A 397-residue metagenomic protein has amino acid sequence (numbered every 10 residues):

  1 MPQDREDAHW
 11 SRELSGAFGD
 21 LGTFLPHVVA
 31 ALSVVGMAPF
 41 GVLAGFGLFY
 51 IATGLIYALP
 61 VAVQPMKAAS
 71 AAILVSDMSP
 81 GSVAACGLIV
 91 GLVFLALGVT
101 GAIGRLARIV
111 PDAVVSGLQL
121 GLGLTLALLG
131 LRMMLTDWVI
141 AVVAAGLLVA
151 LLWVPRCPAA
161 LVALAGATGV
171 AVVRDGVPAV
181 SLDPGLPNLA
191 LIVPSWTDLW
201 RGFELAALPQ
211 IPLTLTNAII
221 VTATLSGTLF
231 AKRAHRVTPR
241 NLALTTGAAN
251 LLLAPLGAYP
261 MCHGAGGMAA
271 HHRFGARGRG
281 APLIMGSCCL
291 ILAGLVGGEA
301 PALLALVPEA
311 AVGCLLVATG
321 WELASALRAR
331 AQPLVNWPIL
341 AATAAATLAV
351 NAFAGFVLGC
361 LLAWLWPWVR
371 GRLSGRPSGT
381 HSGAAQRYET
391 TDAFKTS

Functional and structural regions predicted by a protein language model:
M1-L14, D175-V193, A231-H235, L242 (+1 more regions): Intrinsically disordered, low-complexity non-transmembrane regions of multi-pass membrane transporters
P2-L14, A30-A52, P209-G280: Membrane-embedded helical hairpins/re-entrant loop segments and their flanking transmembrane helices within multi-pass
A8-A17, S33-M37, T53-P60, R108-A113 (+5 more regions): Short, amphipathic, aromatic/basic-enriched membrane-interface segments that mark the entry/exit of transmembrane
S15-F18, V110-V114, L208-L215, L252-P255 (+3 more regions): Hydrophobic alpha-helical transmembrane segments of multi-pass membrane proteins
S15-I56, V61-D77: Transmembrane helix-boundary motif of multi-pass solute transporters/channels
G22-V28, A62-S70, I219-I220, A258-G267 (+1 more regions): Transmembrane helix boundary and interhelical junction motifs in multipass membrane proteins
D77-L182, I284-H381: Membrane-embedded alpha-helical modules
C157, L161, A165-V221: Helix-loop-helix junctions that connect adjacent transmembrane segments in multi-pass membrane transporters
